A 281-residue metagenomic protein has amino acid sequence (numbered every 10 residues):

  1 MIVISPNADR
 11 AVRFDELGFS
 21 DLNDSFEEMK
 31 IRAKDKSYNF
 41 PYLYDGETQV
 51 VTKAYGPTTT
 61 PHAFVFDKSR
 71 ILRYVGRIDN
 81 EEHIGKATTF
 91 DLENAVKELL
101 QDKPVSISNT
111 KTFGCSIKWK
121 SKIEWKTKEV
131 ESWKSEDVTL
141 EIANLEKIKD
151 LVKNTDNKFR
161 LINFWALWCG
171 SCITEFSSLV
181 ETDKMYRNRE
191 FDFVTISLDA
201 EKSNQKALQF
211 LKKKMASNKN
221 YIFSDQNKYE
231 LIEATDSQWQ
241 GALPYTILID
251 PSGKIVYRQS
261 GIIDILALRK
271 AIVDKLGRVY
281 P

Functional and structural regions predicted by a protein language model:
M1-N23, Y38-T48, E190-N204, A216-N227: Thiol-based oxidoreductase modules, predominantly thioredoxin-like and allied folds used for disulfide exchange
D15-L17, C115, W168-I173: Short, thiol/selenol-centered motifs that function as redox-active sites or metal-ligating centers
L22-T60, F64-F66, R73, L208-L243: Short, internal strand/loop/helix patches that form the active-site neighborhood or redox-interaction surface
D67-L140, A242-P281: Thiol-/selenol-based redox modules, centered on thioredoxin-like and closely related oxidoreductase domains
T139-R160, V180-M185, I232-A234: A short beta-strand-turn-helix
K158-R160, W165-W168, A200, A242: Short pre-active-site segment immediately N-terminal to redox-active cysteine/selenocysteine motifs in thiol-based
F164-E181: Conserved redox-active cysteine motifs that mediate thiol-disulfide chemistry, especially di-cysteine Cys-X(1-2)-Cys
